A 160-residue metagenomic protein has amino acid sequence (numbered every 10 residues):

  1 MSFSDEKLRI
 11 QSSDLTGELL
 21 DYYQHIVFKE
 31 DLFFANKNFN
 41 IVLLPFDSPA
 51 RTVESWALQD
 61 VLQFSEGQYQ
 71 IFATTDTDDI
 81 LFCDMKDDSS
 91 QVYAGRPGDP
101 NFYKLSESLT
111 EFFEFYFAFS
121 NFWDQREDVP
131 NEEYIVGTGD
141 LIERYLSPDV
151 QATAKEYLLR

Functional and structural regions predicted by a protein language model:
M1-M85, P148-R160: A surface-exposed partner-binding patch
D5, S13, F102-L109, R144: Generic detection of long, well-ordered alpha-helical segments
F64-G67, D87, K104-E107, E111: Short, well-structured alpha-helical interface segments that form or flank functional binding sites
T77-D79, S89, D99-N101: Short acidic/polar mixed-charge low-complexity motifs
L81-M85, S90-V92, D124-R126: Short, solvent-exposed secondary-structure capping/transition elements
K86, A94-P100, D140-L141, L159: Secondary-structure transition/turn motif
Y93-R126: Compact, glycine/acidic-enriched structural inserts
D124-R160: Acidic, proline/glycine-rich low-complexity IDRs
